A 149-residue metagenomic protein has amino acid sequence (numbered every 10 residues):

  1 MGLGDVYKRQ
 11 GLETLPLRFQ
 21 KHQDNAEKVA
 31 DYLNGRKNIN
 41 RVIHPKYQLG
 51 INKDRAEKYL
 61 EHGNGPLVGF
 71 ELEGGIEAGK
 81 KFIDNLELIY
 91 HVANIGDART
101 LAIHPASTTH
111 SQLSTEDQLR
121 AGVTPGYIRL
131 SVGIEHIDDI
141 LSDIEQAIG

Functional and structural regions predicted by a protein language model:
M1-Y7: Short, small-residue-biased leader/transition segments that mark boundaries at the very start of proteins
K8-Q20: Amphipathic alpha-helix from the class-I
Q10, E27-E87, A93, L113-L119: Conserved small-domain helix->loop->beta segment predominantly found in fold-type I
G50, I95-H104: Small/polar glycine-rich anion-binding or flexible loop at a beta-alpha turn
N64-P66, G96-A98, T124-G126: A generic structural signal for well-ordered coil/turn residues at beta-strand boundaries that shape enzyme active-site
D84, T100-G149: PLP-dependent enzyme catalytic core of the Aspartate aminotransferase-like
